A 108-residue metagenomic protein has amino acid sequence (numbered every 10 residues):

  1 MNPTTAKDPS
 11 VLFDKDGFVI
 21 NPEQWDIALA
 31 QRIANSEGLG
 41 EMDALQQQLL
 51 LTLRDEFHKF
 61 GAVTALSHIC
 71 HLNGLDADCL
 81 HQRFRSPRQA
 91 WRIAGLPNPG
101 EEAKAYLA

Functional and structural regions predicted by a protein language model:
M1: Structured beta-strand/loop patches that form or line metal/cofactor-binding pockets in enzymes
T4-E37: N-terminal first-folded block
F13, A65-A108: Helix-rich interaction surfaces within compact, conserved domain-sized segments that mediate assembly or partner
F18-Q24, R54-H58, L66, C79-L80: A short, ordered amphipathic alpha-helix with a cationic face
W25-A28, A44, T64: Conserved active-site and cofactor/substrate-binding residues in soluble primary-metabolism enzymes
D26-I27, Q48, A105: Residue-level detector of alpha-helical segments with a strong bias toward transmembrane helices and their helix-loop
N35-Q46, L51-T52, K59, L66 (+2 more regions): Metallocofactor- and cofactor-centric catalytic cores in central/energy metabolism, strongly enriched
